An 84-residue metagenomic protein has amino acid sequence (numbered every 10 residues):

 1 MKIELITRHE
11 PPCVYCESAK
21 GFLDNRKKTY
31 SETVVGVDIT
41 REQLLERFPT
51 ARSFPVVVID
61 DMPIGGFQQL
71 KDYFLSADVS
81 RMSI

Functional and structural regions predicted by a protein language model:
M1-T29: Local sequence-structure signature of Cys/Sec-based thiol-disulfide redox active-site neighborhoods
A19, T40, G66-L70: Amphipathic alpha-helical interface surfaces
A19-G21, R47, K71-Y73: Short, glycine/charged-enriched secondary-structure capping and boundary segments
Y30-E32, P63: Conserved beta-strand scaffold positions in the cores of enzyme catalytic domains, especially in NTP/NDP-utilizing
V34-A51, S76: Thioredoxin-like thiol-disulfide oxidoreductase module
F48-V58, F67-Q68: Structural micro-motif
I59-I84: Non-catalytic, surface beta->alpha helical segment in thiol-disulfide oxidoreductase systems
